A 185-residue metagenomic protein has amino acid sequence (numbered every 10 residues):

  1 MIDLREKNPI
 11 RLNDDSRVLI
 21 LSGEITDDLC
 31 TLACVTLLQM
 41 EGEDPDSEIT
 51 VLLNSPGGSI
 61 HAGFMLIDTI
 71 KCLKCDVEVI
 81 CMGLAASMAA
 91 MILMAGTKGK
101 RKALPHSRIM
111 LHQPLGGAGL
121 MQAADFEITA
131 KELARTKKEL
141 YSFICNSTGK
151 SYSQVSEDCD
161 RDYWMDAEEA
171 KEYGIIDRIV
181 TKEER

Functional and structural regions predicted by a protein language model:
M1-R185: Terminal-region recognition feature
